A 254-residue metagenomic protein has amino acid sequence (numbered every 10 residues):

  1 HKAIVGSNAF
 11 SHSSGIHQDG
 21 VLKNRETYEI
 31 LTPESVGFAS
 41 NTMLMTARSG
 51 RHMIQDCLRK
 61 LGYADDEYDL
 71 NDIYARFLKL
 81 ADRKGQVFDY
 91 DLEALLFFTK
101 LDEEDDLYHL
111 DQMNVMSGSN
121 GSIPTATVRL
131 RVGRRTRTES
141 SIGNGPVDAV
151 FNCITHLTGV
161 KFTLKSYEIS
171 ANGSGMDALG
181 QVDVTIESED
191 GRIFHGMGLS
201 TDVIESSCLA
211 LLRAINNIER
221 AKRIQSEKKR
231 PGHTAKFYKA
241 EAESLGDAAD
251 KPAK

Functional and structural regions predicted by a protein language model:
H1-S140, M176-L179, K236-E241: A mid-to-C-terminal "edge-of-domain" accessory segment
G118, T125, G133-T158, F162-G173: Small-residue-enriched alpha-helical segments and adjacent helix-cap loops that form tight helix-helix packing
A126-L130, A171-H195, S200: Positively charged, aromatic-enriched nucleic acid-contacting surfaces
I142-P146, I154, D183-D190, C208-A210: Terminal-proximal interaction/regulatory segments of ATP-powered molecular machines
S166-L179, E227-Y238: Glycine/charge-rich, flexible interdomain linkers and switch-proximal surface loops that mediate coupling
I193-H195, L199-K228: Mixed-charge, glycine-accented linear interaction segment located at domain edges/termini
I224-K254: Acidic, low-complexity intrinsically disordered tails
